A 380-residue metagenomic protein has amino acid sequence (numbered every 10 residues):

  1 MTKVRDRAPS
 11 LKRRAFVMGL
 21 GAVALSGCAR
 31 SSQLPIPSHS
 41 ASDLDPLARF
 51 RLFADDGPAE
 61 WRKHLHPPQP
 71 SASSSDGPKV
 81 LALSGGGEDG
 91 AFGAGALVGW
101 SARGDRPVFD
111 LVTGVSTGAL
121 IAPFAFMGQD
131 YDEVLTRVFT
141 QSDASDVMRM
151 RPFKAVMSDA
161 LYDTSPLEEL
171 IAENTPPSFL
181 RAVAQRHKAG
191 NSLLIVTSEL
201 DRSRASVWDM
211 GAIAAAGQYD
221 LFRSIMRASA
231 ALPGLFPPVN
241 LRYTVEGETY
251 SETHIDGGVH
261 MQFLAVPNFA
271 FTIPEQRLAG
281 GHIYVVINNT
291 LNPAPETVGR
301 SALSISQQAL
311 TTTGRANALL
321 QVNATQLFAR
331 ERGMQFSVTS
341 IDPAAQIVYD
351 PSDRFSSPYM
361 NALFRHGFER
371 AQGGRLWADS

Functional and structural regions predicted by a protein language model:
T2-V23, G27: N-terminal secretory signal peptides and thylakoid transit peptides that target proteins across membranes
M18-V23, A29-L111, F126-S380: Patatin-like phospholipase
G114, G118: Gly/Ala-rich beta-loop-alpha elbow adjacent to hydrolase catalytic centers
